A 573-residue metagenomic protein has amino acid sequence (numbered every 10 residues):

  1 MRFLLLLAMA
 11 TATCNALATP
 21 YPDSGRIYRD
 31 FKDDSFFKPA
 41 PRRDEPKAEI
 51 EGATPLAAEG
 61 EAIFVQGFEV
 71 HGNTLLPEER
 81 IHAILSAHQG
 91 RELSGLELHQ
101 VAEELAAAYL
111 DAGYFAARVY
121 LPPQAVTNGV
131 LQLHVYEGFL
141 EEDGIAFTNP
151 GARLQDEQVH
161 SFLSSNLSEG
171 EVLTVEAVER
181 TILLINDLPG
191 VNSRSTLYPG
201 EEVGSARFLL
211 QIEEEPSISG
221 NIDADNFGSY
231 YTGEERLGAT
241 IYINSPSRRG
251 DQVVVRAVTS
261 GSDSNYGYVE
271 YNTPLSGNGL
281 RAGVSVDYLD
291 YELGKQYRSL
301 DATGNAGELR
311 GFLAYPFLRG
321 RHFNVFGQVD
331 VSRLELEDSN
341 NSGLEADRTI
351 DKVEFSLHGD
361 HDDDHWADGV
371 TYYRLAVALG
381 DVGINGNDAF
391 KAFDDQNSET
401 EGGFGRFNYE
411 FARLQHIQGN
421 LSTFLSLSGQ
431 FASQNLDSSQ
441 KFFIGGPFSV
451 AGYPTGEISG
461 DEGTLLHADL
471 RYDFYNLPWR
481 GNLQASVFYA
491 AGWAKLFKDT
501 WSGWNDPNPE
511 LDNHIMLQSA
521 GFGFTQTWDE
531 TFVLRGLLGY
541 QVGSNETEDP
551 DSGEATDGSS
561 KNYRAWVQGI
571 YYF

Functional and structural regions predicted by a protein language model:
T19-G228, A257-N265, F407, L427-S428: Periplasmic polypeptide-binding modules associated with outer-membrane biogenesis and secretion
G204-A206, G233-L237, D263-G267, N305-L309 (+5 more regions): Residues that define the transmembrane beta-barrel architecture of outer-membrane proteins
I212, I243-S245, T273-L275, Y315-F317 (+6 more regions): Residue-level signature of outer-membrane beta-barrel architecture
S219-G228, A239, G250-G261, G267-V269 (+5 more regions): Transmembrane beta-strand segments that form the barrel wall of outer-membrane beta-barrel proteins
G220-I222, D251-V255, L280-V284, V325-V329 (+9 more regions): Transmembrane beta-strands of outer-membrane beta-barrel proteins
I241, G311, T531, S559-F573: Outer-membrane beta-barrel "beta-signal"
S247-Q252, S276-A282, L318-V325, D362-T371 (+5 more regions): Short loop/turn motifs that connect adjacent beta-strands in outer-membrane beta-barrel proteins
Y291-K295, D330, E337-S339, K391 (+3 more regions): Outer membrane beta-barrel transmembrane domains
